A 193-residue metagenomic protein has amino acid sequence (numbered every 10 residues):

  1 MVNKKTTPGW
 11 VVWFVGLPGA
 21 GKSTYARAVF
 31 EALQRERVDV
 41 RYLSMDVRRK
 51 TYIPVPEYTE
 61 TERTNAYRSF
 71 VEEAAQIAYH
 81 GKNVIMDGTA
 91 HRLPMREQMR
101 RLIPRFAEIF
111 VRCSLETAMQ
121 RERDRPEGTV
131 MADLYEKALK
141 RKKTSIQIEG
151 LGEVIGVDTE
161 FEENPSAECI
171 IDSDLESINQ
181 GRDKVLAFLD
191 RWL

Functional and structural regions predicted by a protein language model:
M1-V11: Extreme N-terminal, non-catalytic leader segments that precede Walker-type/kinase nucleotide-binding cores
V2, D124-K184: Small-molecule kinase domains that catalyze NTP-dependent phosphoryl transfer to phosphate-bearing small molecules
F14: Hydrophobic anchor at the beta1->P-loop junction of P-loop NTPases
L17: P-loop (Walker A) phosphate-binding loop of NTP-binding proteins
A20: ATP-binding Walker
S23: Walker A/P-loop
A26-H80: Conserved substrate/cofactor phosphate-moiety recognition/catalytic segment in nucleotide-dependent phosphotransferases
I103-E122, I171: Conserved phosphate-donor/acceptor-positioning beta-strand/loop module used by diverse small-molecule
